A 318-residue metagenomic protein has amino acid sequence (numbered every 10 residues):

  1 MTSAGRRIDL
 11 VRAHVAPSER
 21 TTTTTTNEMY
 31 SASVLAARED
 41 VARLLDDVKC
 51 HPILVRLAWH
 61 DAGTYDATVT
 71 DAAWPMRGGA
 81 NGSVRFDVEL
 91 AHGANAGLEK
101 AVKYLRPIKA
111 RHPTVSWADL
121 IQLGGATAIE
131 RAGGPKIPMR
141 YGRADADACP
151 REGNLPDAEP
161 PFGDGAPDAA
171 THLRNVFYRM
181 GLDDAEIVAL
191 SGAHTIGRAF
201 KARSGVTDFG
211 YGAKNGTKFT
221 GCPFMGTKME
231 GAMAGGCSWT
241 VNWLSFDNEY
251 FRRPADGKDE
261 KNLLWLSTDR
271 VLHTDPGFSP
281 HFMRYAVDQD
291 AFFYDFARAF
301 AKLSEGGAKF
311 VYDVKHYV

Functional and structural regions predicted by a protein language model:
M1-G5: N-terminal chloroplast transit peptides
R7-R20, T25-V318: Catalytic cores of secreted/periplasmic or lumenal enzymes
